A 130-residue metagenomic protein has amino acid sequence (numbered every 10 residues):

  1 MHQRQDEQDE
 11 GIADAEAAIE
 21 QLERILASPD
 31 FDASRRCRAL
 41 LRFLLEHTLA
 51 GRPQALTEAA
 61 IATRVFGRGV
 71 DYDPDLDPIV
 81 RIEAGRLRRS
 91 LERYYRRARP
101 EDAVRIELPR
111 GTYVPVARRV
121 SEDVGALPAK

Functional and structural regions predicted by a protein language model:
M1-V124: An N-terminal, helix-rich hydrophobic module
A129-K130: Membrane-interface helical sensory segment of bacterial ECF anti-sigma factor regulators
